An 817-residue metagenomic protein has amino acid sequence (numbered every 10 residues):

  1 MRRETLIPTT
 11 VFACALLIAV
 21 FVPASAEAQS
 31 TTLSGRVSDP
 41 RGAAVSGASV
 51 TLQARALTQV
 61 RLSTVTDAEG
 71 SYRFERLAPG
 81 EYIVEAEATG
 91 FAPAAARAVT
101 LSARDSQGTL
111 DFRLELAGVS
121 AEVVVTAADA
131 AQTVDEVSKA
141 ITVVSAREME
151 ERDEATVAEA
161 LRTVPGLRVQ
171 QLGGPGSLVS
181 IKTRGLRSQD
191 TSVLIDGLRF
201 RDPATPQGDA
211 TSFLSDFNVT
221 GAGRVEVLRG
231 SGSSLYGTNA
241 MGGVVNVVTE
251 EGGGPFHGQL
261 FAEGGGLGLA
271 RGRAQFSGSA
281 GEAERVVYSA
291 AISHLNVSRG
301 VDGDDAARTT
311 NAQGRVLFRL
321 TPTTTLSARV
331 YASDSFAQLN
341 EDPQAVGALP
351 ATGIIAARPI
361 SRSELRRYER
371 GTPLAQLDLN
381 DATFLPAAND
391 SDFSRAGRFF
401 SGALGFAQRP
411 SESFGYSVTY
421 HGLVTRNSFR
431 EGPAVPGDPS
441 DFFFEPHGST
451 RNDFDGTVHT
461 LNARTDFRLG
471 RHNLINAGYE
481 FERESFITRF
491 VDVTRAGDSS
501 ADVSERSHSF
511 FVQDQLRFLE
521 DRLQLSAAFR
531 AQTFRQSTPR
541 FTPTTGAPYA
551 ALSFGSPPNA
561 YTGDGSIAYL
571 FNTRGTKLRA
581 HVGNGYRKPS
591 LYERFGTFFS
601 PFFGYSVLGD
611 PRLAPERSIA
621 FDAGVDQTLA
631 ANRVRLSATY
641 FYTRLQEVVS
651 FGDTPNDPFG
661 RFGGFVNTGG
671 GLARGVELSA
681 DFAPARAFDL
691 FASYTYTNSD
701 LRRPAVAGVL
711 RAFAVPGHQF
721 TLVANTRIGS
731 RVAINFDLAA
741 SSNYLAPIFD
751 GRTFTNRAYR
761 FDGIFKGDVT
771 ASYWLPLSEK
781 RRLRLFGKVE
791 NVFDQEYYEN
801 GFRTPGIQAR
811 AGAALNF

Functional and structural regions predicted by a protein language model:
A24-V123, T163: Periplasm-facing N-terminal accessory domains of Gram-negative outer-membrane beta-barrel systems
E75, R199-R229, V247-V248, P343 (+2 more regions): Short acidic/polar hinge/loop motifs at secondary-structure boundaries that mediate gating or recognition
I141, A158-D202, L214-F217, G223: Extracytoplasmic beta-strand/coil segments of soluble accessory domains associated with Gram-negative outer-membrane
G232-S233, V244, V248-S279, I292 (+1 more regions): Short strand-turn segments of transmembrane beta-barrel domains in outer membranes, especially the first one or two
R299-G303, T325-R409, V424-D455, F490-V491 (+2 more regions): Flexible loop and strand-edge segments within Gram-negative outer membrane beta-barrel domains
R319, D514, A568-F571, K577-A580 (+2 more regions): Conserved C-terminal beta-signal and adjacent last beta-strands/turns of outer-membrane beta-barrel proteins
T450, F454-R464, E505-F511, L608-A614 (+3 more regions): Outer membrane beta-barrel strand-and-loop segments of large Gram-negative receptors, especially TonB-dependent
I475, E482, F518-A528, Q532-F534 (+4 more regions): Gram-negative outer-membrane beta-barrel transporters
